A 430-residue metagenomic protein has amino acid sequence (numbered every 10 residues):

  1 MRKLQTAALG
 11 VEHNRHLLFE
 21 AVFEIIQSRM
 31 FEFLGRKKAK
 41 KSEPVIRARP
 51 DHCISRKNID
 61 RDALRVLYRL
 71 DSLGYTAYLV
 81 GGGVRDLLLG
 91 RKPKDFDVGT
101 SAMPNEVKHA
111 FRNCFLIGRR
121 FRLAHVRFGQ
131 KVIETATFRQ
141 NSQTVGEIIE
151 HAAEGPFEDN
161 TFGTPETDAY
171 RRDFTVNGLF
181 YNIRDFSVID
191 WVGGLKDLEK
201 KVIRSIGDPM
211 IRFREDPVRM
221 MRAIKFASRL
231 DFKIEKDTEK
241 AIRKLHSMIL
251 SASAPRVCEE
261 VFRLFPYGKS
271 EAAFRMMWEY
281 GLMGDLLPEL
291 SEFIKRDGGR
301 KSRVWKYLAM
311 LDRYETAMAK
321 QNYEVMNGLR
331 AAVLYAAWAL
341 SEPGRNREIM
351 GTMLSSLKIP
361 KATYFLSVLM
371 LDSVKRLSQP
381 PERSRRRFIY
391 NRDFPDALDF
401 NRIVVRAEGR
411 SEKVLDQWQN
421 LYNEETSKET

Functional and structural regions predicted by a protein language model:
R2-L9, N14-T430: Catalytic cores of the polymerase beta-like nucleotidyltransferase superfamily and closely associated nucleotide
